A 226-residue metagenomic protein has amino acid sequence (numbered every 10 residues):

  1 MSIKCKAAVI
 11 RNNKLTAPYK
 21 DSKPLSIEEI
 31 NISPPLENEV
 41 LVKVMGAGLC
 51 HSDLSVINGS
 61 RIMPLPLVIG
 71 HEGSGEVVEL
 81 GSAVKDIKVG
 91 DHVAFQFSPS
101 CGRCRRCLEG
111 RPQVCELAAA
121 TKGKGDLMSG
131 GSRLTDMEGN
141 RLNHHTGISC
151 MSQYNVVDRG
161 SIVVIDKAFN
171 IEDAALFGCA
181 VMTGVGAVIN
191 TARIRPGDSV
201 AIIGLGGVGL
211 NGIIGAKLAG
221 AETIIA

Functional and structural regions predicted by a protein language model:
M1-S74, H92, S149-V157, S161: Short N-terminal strand-loop motif that marks the start of NAD(P)H/FAD-dependent oxidoreductase cofactor-binding domains
A17, R103, L210: Glycine/Thr-rich phosphate-binding loops of Rossmann-like dinucleotide-binding domains
N31-A47, I57-L108, Q113, T121 (+2 more regions): Glycine-rich beta-strand-centered segment in the early N-terminal region that forms part of a ligand/cofactor-binding
I32, L65, N143, A175-L176: Residue-level "hotspot" positions that anchor or transmit function at local structural transition points
V89, R141-N143, I171-A175: Flexible, glycine/proline-enriched loop segments at strand-loop-helix junctions that form or flank small-ligand binding
F97-G160: Cysteine-cluster motifs in flexible loop/terminal segments that predominantly coordinate metals
Q153-Y154, G160-I162, D166-A226: Mid-domain Rossmann-like dinucleotide-binding core that forms the NAD(H)/NADP(H) cofactor-binding site
